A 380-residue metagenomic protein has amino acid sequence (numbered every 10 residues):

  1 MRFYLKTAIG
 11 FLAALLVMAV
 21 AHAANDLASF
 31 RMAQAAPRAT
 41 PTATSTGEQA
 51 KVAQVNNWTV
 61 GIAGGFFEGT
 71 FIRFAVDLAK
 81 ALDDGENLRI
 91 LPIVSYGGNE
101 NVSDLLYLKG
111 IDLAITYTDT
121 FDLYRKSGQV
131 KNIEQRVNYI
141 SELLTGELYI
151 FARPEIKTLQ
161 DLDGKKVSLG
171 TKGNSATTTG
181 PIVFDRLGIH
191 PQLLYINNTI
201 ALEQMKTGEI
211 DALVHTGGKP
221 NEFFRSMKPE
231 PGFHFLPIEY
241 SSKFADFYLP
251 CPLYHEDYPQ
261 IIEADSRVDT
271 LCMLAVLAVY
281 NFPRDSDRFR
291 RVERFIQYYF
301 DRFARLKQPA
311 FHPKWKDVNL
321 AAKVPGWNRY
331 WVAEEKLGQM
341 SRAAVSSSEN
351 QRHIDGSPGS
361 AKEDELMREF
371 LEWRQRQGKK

Functional and structural regions predicted by a protein language model:
A8-A19: Bacterial N-terminal signal peptides
D26-I62, E155-K166: Immediate post-signal peptide segment of exported/extracytoplasmic ligand-binding proteins
N57, G69, G85-N87, G97-E100 (+9 more regions): Extracytoplasmic
W58-A63, F67-A114, D265-R267, L366-E369: Extracytoplasmic small-molecule ligand-binding "clamshell" domains of the periplasmic binding protein/Venus flytrap
T59-L82, I90, G146-E203, T207: Bilobed "Venus flytrap"/periplasmic-binding protein-like clamshell domains and structurally analogous long
A79-K80, L91-N132, L202-Q204, P220-M227: Pocket-flanking alpha-helical
T118-D119, G128, H190-D287: Pocket-lining segment of extracytoplasmic ligand-binding domains
I200, K206, G217-P231, F235 (+2 more regions): An extracytoplasmic/periplasmic, membrane-proximal ligand-sensing/linker region
